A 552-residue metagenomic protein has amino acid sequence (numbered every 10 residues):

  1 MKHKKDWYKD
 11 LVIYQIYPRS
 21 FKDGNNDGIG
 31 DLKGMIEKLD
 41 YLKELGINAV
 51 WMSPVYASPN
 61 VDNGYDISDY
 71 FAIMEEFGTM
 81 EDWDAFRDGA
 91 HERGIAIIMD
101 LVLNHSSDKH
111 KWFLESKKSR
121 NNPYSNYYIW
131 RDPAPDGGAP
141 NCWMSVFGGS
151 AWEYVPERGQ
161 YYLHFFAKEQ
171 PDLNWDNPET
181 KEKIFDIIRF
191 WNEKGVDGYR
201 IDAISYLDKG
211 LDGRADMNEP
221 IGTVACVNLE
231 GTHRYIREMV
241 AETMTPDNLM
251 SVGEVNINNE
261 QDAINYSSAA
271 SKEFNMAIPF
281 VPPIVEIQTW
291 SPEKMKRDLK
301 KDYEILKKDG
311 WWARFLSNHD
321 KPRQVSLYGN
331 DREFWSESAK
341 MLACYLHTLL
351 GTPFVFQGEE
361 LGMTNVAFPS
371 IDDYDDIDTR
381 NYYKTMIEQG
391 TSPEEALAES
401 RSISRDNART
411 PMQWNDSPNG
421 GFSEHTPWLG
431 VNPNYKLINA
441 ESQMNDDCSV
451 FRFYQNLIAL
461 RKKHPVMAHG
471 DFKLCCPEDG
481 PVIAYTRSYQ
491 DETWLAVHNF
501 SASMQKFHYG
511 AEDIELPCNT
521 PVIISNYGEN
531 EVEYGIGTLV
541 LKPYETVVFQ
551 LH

Functional and structural regions predicted by a protein language model:
K2-R189, E193, Y206-Q261, A269 (+1 more regions): Acidic/aromatic-lined carbohydrate-recognition and catalytic surfaces of CAZymes acting on diverse glycans
W7-K9, R234-M250, Y266-S267, S271-E273 (+7 more regions): Loop/helix patches that line or flank the sugar-binding groove of alpha-linked glycan CAZymes
V50, Y199-I201: Hydrophobic residues within beta-strands of alpha/beta enzymes
S58-D62, H105-W112, L207-G210, N259-A263 (+5 more regions): Short catalytic/ligand-binding loop motif for oxyanion handling, primarily in non-cytosolic enzymes, centered on
L114-G159, W290-I305, P393-N432: Core domains of carbohydrate- and sulfate-ester-processing enzymes
M504-Y527: Beta-strand-rich binding/interaction modules
E533-H552: C-terminal beta-strand-rich structural cap/linker in extracellular carbohydrate-active enzymes
